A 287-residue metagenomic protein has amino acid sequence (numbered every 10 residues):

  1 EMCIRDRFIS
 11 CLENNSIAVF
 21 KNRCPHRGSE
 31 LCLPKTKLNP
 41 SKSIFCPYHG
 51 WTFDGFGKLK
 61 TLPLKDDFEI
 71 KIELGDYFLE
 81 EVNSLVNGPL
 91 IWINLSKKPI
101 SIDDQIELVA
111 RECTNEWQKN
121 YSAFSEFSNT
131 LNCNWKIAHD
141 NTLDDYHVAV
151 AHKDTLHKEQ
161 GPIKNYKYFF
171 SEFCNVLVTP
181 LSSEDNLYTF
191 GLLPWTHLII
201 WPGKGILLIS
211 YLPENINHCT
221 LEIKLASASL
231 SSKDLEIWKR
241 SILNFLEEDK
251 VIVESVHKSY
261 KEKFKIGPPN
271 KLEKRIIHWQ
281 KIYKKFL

Functional and structural regions predicted by a protein language model:
M2-I4: Short, small-residue-biased leader/transition segments that mark boundaries at the very start of proteins
D6, E80, K204-L207: Short beta-strand or tight-loop elements that sit immediately N-terminal to catalytic metal-binding acidic residues
R7, S16-I17, I44, L59 (+3 more regions): Hydrophobic residues embedded in beta-strands of well-ordered beta-sheets
I9, A18-F78, N83: Long, hydrophobic, well-ordered secondary-structure blocks that form the structural core and pocket-lining surfaces
C11, N22, L85, L90-L287: C-terminal catalytic domain of Rieske-type non-heme iron oxygenases
